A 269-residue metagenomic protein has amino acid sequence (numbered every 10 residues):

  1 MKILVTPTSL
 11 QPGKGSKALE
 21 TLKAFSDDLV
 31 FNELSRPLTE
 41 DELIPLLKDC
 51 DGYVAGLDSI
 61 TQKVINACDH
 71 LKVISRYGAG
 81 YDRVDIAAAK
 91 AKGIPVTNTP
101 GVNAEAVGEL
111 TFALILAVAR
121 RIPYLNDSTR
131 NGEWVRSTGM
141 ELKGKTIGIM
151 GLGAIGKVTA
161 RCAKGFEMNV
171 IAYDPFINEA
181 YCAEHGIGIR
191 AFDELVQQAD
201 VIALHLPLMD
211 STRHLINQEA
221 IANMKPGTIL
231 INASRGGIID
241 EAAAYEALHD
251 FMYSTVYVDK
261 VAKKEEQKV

Functional and structural regions predicted by a protein language model:
M1-C50, K264: N-terminal glycine-/charge-rich "phosphate-binding" loop or analogous flexible N-terminal tail
K2, G13-A18, K90, T97-E109 (+2 more regions): C-terminal helix-to-coil terminal segments
E33, Y77-G78, I94-E105, D174 (+2 more regions): Short beta->alpha connector loops at strand-helix junctions that form conserved, small/polar/Pro-enriched
Q62-I65, P175-V269: Rossmann-like adenosine-cofactor binding region
K92-I94, T99-T146, M150, R161 (+1 more regions): Phosphate-binding beta-alpha-beta segment of Rossmann-like dinucleotide-binding domains, i.e., the NAD(P)
I155: Hydrophobic/small residue at the entry helix of a nucleotide-binding pocket
